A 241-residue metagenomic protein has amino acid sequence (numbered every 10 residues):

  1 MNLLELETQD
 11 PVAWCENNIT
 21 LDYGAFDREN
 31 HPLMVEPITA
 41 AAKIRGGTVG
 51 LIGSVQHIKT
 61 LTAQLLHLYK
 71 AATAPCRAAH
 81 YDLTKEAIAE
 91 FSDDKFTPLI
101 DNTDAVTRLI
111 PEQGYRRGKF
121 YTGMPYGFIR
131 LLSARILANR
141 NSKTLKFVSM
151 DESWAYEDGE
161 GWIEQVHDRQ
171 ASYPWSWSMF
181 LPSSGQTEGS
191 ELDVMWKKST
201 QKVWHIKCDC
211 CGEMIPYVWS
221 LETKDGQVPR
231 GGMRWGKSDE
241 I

Functional and structural regions predicted by a protein language model:
M1-I241: Phosphate/NTP-binding elements of NTP-utilizing enzymes
